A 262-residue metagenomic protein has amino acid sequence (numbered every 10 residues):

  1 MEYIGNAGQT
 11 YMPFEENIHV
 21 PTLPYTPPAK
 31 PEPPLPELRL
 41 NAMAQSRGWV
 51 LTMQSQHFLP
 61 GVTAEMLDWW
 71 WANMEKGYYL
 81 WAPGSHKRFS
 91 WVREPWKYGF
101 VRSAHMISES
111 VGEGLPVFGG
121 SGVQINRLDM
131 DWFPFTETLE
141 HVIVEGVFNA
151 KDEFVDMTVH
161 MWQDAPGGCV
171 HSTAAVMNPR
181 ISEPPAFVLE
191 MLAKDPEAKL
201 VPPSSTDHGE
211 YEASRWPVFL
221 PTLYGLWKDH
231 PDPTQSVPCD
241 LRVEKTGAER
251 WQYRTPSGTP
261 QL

Functional and structural regions predicted by a protein language model:
M1-G48, Q163-L262: Terminal "cap-and-tail" regions of soluble proteins that handle hydrophobic small molecules
A44-M66: Terminal, regulation- and interaction-focused segments at domain boundaries
S55-H57, L128-W132, D156-D164, A174-V176: Hydrophobic/aromatic beta-strand elements that line small-molecule binding cavities or substrate pockets in beta-rich
P60-A82: Amphipathic alpha-helical segments
V62, T136-L139, D164-G168: Short, solvent-exposed coil/turn segments at beta-strand boundaries
E75, V147-E153, A165-P166, N178-P179: Short, flexible beta-strand-to-coil junctions
Y79, H86-K151: Glycine-rich portal/gate segments that line the openings of hydrophobic small-molecule binding cavities
H105, E145, H160, H171-T173: Polar/charged side chains located within well-ordered beta-strands of beta-rich proteins
